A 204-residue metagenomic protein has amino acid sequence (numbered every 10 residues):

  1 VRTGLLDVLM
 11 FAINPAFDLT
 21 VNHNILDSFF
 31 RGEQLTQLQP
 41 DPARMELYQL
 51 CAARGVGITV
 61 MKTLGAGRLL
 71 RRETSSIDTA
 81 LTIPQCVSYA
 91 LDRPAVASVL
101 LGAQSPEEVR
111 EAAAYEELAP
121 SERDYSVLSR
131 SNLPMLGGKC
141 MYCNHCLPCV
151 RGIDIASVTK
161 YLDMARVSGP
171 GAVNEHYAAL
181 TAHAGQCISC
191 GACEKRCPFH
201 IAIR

Functional and structural regions predicted by a protein language model:
V1-K160, V167-A172, H176-A179: Beta/alpha (TIM)-barrel catalytic core signal, keyed to glycine-rich beta->alpha loops juxtaposed to Asp/Glu that bind
C140-C149, C187-C193, C197: Short cysteine clusters
A178-A192, R204: Iron-sulfur-cluster electron-transfer modules
P198-R204: Generic C-terminus detector
